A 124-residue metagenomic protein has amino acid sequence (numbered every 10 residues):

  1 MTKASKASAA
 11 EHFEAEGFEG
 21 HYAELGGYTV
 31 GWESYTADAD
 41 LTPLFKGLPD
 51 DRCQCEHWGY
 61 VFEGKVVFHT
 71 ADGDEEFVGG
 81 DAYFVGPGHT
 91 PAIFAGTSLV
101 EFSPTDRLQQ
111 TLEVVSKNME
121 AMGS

Functional and structural regions predicted by a protein language model:
M1-S34, D38-T42, P49, S116 (+1 more regions): A short, N-terminal "cap"/entry segment at the start of jelly-roll beta-barrel domains of the cupin/DSBH fold
G20-Y22, W32, W58, D74 (+2 more regions): Conserved hydrophobic/aromatic beta-strand scaffold that supports enzyme active sites
G26, H69-G73, F94-G96: Short strand-coil-strand connectors
T42-L44, V78-G80, Q110-V114: A short, polar/proline- and glycine-enriched secondary-structure boundary/capping micro-motif
D51-F68: Short, conserved beta-strand element in jelly-roll/cupin
T70-H89: Short acidic-glycine-tyrosine-enriched beta hairpin
P87-L112: Ligand-binding loop in jelly-roll beta-barrel domains
D106-L108, L112-M119, S124: Glyoxalase I/VOC metalloenzyme domain signal
